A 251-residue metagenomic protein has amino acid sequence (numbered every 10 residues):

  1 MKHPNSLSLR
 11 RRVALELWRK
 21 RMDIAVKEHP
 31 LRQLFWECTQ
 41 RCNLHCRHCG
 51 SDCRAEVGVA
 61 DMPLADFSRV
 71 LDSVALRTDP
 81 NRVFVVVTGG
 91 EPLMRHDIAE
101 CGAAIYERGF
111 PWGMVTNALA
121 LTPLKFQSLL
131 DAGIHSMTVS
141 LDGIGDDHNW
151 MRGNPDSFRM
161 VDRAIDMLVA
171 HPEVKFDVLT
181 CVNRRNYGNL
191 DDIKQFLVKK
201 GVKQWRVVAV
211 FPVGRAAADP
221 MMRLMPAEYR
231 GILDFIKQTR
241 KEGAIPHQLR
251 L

Functional and structural regions predicted by a protein language model:
M1, A132, S136, S140-D142 (+1 more regions): Radical SAM enzyme [4Fe-4S]-AdoMet core and its adjacent flexible, acidic and glycine-rich loops/tails across
K2-S136, L224-E228: Conserved alpha-helical substructure of the radical SAM core
